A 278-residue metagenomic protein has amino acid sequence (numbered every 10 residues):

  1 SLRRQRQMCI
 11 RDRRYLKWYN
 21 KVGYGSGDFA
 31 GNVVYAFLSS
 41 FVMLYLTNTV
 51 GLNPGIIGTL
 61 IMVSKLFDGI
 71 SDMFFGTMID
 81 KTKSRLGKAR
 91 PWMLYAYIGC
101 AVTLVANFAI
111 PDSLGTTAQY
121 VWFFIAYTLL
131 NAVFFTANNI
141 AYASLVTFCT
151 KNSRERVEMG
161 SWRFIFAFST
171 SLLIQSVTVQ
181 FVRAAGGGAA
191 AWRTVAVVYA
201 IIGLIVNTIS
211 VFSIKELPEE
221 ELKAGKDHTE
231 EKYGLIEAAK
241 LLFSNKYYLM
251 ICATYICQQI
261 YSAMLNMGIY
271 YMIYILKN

Functional and structural regions predicted by a protein language model:
S1-I10: Single conserved hydrophobic/aromatic residue that forms the stacking wall/gate of nucleotide- or nucleobase-binding
R11-N278: Membrane-embedded alpha-helical bundles of multi-pass transporters/translocases, especially carrier/permease families
